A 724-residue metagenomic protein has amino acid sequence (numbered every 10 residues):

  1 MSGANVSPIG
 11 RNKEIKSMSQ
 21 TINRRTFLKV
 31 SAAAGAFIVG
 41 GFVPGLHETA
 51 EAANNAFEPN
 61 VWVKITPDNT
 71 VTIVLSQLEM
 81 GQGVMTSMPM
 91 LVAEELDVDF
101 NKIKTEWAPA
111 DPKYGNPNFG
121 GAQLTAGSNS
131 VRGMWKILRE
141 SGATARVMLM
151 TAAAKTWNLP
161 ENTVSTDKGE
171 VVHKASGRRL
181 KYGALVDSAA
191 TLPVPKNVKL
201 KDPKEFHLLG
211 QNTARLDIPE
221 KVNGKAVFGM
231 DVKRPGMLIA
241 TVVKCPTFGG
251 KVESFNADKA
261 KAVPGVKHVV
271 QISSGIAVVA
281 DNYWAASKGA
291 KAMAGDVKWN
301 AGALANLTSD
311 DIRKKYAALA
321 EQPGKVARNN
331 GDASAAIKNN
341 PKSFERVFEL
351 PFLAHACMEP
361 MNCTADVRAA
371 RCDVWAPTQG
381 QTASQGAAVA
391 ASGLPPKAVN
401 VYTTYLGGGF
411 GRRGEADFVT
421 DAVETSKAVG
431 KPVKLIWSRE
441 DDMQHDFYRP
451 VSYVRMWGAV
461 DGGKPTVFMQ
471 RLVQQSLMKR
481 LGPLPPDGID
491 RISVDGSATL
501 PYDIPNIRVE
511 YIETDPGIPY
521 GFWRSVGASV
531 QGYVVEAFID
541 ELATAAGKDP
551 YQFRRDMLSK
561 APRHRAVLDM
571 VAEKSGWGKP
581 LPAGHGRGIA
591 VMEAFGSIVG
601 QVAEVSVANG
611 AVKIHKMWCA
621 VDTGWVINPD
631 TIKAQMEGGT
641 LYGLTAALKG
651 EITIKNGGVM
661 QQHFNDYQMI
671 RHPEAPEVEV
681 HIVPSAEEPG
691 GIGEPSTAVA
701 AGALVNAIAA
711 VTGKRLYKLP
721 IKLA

Functional and structural regions predicted by a protein language model:
N5-G41, E51-A724: Cofactor-binding beta-sheet edge motifs in enzyme active sites
P44-H47: N-terminal signal peptide c-region/cleavage motif recognized by signal peptidases
